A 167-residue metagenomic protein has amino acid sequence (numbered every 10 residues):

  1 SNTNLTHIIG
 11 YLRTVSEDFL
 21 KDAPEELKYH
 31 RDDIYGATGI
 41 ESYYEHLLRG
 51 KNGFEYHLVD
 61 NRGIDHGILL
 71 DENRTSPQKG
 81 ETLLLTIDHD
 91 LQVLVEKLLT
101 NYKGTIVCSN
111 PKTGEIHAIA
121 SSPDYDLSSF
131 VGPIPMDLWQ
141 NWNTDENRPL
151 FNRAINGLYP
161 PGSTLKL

Functional and structural regions predicted by a protein language model:
S1-T105, A120-R153, L158: Extracytoplasmic/periplasmic proteins that interact with beta-lactams or build/remodel peptidoglycan
I8, V95, G114, T164-L167: Residue-level preference for non-acidic, small/hydrophobic
T82, T86, T113, T164: Ser/Thr-centric signal marking residues that sit in or immediately flank functional binding/regulatory motifs
N110-H117: Short, glycine-anchored, charge-dense loop/turn motifs used at functional sites
